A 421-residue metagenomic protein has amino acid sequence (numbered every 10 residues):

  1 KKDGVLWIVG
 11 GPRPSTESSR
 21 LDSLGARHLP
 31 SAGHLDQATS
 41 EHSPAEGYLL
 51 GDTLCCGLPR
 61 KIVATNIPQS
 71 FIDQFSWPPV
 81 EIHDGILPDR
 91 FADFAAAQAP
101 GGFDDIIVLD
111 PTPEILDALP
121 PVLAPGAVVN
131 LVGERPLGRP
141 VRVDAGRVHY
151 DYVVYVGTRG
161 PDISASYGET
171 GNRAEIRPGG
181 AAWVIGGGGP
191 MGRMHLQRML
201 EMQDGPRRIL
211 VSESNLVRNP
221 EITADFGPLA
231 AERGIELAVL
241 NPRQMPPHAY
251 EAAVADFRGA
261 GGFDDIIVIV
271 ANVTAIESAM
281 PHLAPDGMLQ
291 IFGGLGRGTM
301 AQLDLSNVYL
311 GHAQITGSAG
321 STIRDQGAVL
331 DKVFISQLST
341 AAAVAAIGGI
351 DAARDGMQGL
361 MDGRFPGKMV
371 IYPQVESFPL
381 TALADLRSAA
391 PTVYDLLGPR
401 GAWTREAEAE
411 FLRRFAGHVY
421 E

Functional and structural regions predicted by a protein language model:
K1, S18-G57, N66, S70-P78 (+9 more regions): C-terminal hydrophobic helical "lid"/dimerization subdomain of Rossmann-like NAD(P)H-dependent oxidoreductases
K1-D3, I8, A124-G180: Glycine/serine-rich phosphate-binding loop and adjoining beta1-alpha1 elements at the start of nucleotide-handling
G4, L58-R60, A124-V128, D151-V153 (+3 more regions): A short helix->loop->beta-strand "cap" motif at the edges of active sites that frequently abuts
P12, T65-P68, R135, S212-V217 (+1 more regions): Residues in the short beta-alpha loop(s) of Rossmann-like NAD(P)-binding domains
K61-A64, L131, R208-S212, I291: Short beta-strand "acidic-cap" motif of Rossmann-like dinucleotide-binding folds
E81, V154, R208, E236-A238 (+1 more regions): Conserved beta-strand segments of alpha/beta enzyme cores
D105-D110, L123-P140, D265-V270, P281-M300 (+1 more regions): ADP-ribose/adenylate-binding Rossmann-like module
D117, G133-Y152, E277, G293-H312: Rossmann-fold NAD(P)-binding glycine/threonine-rich loop
